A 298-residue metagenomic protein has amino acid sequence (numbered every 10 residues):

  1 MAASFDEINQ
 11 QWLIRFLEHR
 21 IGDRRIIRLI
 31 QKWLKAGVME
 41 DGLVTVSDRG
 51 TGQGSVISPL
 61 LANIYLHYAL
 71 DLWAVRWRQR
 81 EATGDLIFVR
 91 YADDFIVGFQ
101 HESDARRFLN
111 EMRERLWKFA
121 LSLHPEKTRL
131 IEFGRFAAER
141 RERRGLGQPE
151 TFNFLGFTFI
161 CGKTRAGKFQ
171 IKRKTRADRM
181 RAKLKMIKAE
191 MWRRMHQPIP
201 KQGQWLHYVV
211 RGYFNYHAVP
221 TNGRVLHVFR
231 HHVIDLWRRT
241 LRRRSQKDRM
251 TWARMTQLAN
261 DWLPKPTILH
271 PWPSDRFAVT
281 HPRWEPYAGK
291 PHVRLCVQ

Functional and structural regions predicted by a protein language model:
M1-Q298: Non-catalytic terminal/accessory segments
